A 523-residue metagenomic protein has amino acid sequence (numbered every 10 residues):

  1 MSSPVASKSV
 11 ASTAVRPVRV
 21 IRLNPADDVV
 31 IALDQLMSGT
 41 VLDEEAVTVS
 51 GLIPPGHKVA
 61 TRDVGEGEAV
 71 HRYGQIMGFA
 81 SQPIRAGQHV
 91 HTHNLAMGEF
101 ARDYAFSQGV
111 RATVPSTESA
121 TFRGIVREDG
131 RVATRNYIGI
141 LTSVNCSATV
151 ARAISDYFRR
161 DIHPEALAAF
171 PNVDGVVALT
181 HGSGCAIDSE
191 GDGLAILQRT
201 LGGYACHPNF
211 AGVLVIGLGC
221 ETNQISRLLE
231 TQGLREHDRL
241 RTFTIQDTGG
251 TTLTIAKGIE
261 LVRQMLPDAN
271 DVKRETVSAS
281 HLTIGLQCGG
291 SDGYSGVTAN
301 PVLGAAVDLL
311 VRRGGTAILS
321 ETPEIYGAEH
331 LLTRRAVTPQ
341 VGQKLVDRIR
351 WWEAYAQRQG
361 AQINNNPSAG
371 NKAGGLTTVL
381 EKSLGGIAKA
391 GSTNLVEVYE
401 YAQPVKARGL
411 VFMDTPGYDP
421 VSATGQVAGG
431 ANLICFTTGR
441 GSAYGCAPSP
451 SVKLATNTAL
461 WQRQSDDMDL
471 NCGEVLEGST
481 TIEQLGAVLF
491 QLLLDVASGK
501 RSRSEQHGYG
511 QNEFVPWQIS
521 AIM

Functional and structural regions predicted by a protein language model:
S2-L433, T437-M523: Metallocofactor- and cofactor-centric catalytic cores in central/energy metabolism, strongly enriched
